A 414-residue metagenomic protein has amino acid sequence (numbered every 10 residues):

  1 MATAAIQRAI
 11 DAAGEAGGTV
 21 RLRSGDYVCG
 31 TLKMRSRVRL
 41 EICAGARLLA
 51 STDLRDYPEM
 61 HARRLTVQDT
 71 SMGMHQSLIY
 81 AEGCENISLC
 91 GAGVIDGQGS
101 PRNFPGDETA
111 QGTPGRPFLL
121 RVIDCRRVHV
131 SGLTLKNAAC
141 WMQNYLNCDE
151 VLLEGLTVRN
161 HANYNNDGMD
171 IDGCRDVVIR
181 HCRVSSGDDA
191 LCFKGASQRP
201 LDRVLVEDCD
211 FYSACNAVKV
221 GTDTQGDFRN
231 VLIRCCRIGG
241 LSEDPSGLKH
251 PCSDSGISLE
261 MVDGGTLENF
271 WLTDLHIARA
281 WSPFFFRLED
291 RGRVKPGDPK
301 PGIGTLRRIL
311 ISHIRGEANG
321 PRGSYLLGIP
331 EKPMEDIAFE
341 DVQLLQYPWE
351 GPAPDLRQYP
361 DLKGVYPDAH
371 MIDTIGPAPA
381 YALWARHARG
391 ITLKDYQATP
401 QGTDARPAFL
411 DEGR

Functional and structural regions predicted by a protein language model:
M1-R414: Extracellular/periplasmic carbohydrate-active domains that bind, remodel, or depolymerize complex polysaccharides
